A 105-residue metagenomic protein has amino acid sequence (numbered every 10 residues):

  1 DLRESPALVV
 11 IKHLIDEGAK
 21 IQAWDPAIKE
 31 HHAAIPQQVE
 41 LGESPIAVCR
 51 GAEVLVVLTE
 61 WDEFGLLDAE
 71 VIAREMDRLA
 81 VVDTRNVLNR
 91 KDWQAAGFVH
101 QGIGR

Functional and structural regions predicted by a protein language model:
D1-R105: Structural/interface elements that position substrates and couple domains in central-metabolism enzymes
